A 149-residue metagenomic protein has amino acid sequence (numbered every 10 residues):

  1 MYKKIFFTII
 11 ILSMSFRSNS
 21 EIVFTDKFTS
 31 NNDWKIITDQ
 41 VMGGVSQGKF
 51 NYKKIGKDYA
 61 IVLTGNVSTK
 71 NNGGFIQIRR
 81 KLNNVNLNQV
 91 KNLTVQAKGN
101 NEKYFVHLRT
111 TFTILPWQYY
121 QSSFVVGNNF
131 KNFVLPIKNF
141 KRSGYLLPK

Functional and structural regions predicted by a protein language model:
Y2, F16-K149: Beta-rich carbohydrate-recognition modules and glycan-binding surfaces
K4-M14: Sec-dependent N-terminal signal peptides
